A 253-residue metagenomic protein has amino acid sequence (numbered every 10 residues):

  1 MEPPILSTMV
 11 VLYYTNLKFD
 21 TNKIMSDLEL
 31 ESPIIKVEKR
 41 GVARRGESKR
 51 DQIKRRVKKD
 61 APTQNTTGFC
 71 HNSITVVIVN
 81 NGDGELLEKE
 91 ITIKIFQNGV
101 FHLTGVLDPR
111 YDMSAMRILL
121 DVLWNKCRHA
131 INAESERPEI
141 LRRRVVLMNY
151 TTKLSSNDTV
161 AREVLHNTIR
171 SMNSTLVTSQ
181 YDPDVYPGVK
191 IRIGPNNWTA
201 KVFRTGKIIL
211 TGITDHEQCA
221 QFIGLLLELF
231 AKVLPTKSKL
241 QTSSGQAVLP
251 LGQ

Functional and structural regions predicted by a protein language model:
M1-I209, I213-Q253: Intrinsically disordered, low-complexity polar/charged tails and linkers
